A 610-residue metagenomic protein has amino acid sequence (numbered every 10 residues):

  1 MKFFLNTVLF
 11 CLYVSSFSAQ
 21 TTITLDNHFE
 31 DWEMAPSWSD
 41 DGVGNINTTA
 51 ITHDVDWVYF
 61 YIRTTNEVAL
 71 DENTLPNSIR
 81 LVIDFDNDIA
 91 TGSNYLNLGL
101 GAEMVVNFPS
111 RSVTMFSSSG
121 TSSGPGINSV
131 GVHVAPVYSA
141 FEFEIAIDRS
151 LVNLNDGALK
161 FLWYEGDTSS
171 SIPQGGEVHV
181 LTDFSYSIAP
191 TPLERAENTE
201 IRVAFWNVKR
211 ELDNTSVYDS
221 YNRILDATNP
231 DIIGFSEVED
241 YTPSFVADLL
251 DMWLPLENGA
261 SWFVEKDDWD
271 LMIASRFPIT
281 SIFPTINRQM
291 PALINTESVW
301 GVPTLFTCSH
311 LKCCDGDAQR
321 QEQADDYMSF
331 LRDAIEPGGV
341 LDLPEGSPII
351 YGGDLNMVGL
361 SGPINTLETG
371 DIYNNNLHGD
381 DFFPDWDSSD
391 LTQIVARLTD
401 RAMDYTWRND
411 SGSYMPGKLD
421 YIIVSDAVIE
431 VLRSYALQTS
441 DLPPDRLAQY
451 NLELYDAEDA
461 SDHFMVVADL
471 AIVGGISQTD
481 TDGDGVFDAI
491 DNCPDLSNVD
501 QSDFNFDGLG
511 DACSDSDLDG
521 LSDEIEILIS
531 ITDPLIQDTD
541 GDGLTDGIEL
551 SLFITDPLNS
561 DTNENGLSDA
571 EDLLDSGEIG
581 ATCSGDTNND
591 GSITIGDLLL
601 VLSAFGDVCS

Functional and structural regions predicted by a protein language model:
F3-S15: Sec-dependent N-terminal signal peptides
Q20, I145, L151-N153, D167-T182 (+4 more regions): Metal-dependent phosphoester-hydrolase catalytic domains
T21-D26, N77-S78, V82-V105, Y138-F141 (+2 more regions): Acidic/polar low-complexity flexible segments
T21-S112, T168-S170: Surface-exposed, glycine/proline- and aromatic-rich loop segments on solvent-exposed faces across compartments
Y59-I62, R80-L81, R202-F205, D231-E237 (+14 more regions): Structural recognition of the beta-strand scaffold that forms the well-ordered cores of secreted hydrolase catalytic
P173-W253, K266-L271, Q319-D325, D445-R446 (+3 more regions): N-terminal, active-site-proximal structural segment of metallo-dependent hydrolase catalytic domains
V238-C314: Structured beta-strand-rich core segments of catalytic domains in phosphoester-bond hydrolases
I476-S592, D597, A604: Extracellular calcium-associated, cysteine-rich motifs in secreted modular proteins
